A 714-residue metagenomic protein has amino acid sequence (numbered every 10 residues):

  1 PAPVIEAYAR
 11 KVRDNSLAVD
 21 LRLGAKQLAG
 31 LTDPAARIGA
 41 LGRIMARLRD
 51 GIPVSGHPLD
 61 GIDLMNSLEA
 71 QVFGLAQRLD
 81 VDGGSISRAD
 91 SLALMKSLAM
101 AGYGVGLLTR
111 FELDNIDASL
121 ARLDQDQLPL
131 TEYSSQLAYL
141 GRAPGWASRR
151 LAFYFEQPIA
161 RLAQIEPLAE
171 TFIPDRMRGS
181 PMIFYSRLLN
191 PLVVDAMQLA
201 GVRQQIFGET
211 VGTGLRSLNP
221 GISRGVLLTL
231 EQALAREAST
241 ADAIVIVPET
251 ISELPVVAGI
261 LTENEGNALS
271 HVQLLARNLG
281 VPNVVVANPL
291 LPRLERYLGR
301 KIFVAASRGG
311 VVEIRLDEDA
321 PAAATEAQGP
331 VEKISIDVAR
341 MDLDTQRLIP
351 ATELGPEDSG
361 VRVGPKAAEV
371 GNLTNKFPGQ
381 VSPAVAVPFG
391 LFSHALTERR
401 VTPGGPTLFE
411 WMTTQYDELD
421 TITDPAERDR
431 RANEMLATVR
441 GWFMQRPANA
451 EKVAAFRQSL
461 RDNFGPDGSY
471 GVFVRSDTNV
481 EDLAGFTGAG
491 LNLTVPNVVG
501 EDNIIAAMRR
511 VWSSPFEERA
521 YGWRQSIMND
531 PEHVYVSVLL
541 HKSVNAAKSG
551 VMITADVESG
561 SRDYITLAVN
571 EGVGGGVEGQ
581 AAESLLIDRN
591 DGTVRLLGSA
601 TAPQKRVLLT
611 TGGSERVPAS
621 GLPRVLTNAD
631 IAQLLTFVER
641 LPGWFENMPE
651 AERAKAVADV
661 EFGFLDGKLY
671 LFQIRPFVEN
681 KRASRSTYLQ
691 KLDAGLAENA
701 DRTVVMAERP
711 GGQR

Functional and structural regions predicted by a protein language model:
P1-F172, G221-G225, A287-L539, L626 (+4 more regions): N-terminal beta-alpha lobe that positions the nucleotide/phosphoryl donor in ATP/NTP-coupled carboxylate activation
P174-L294, G299-A305, V311-A323, E353-N375 (+2 more regions): Conserved mixed alpha/beta core segments that line enzyme active sites in large multi-domain catalysts
